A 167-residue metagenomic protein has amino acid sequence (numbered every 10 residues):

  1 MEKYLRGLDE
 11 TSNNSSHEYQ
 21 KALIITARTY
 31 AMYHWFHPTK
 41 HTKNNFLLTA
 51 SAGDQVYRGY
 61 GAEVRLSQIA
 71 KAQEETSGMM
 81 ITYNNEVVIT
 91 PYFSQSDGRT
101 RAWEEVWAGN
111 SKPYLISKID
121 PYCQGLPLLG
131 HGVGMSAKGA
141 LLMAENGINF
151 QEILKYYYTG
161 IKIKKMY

Functional and structural regions predicted by a protein language model:
M1-Y167: Conserved, single-site charged/polar hotspot
